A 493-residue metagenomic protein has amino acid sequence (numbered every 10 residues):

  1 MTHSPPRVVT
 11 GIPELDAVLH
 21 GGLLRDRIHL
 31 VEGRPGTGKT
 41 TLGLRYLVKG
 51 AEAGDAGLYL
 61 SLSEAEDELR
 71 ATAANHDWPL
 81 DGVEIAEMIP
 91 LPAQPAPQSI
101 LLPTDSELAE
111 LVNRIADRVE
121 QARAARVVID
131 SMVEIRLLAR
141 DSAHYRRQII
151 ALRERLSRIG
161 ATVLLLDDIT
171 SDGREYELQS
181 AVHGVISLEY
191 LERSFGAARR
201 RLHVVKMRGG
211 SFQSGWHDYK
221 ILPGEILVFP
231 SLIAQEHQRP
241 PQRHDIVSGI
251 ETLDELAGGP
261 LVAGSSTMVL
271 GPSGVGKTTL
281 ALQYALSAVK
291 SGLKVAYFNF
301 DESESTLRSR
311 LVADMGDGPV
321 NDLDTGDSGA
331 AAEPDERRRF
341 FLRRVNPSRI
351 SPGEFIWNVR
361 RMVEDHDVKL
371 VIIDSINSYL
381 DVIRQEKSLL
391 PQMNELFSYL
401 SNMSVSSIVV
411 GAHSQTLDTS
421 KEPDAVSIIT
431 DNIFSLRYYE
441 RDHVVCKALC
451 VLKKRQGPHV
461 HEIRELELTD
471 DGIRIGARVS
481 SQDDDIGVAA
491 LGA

Functional and structural regions predicted by a protein language model:
M1-E68, H76, P223, I233-G318: The Walker A/P-loop phosphate-binding site
M1-S4, N113, A122, Y190-E251 (+2 more regions): Conserved P-loop NTPase
G21-L24, K49-A53, H76-L80, D117-Q121 (+10 more regions): Conserved catalytic network of the ASCE P-loop NTPase/AAA+ motor domain
D26, A53-A56, D81-V83, G160-A161 (+9 more regions): Short glycine-/polar-rich loops that comprise or flank the Walker A/P-loop and associated switch/sensor motifs
H29, I100-A181, V185, R349-I433 (+1 more regions): P-loop NTPase motor core
Y46, A71-A74, D168, D172-Y176 (+9 more regions): Short beta-alpha junctions and helix-cap segments that line functional grooves
D55-L137, L293-R384: Conserved inter-motif catalytic segment of the P-loop NTP-binding fold
S63-D67, N75, I89-A93, V133-I135 (+16 more regions): Conserved nucleotide-binding/hydrolysis micro-motifs of P-loop NTPases
